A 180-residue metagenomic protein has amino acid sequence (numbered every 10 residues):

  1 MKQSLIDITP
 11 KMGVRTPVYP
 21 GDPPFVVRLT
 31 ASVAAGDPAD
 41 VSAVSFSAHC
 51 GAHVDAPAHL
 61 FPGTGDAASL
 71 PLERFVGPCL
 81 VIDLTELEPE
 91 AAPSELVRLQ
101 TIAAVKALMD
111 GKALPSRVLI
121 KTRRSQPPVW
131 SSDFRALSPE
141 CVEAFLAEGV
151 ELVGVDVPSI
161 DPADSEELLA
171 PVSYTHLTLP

Functional and structural regions predicted by a protein language model:
M1-G36, E148: Generic N-terminal segment detector
I8, H53, I82, V118 (+1 more regions): Divalent metal-coordination and catalytic microenvironments
V44-F61, V157: Histidine-centered catalytic micro-motifs
P57, Q126-P127, S159-E166: Active-site environment of divalent metal-dependent phosphoester hydrolases
F61-P78: Structural signature of FAD isoalloxazine-binding scaffolds in flavoprotein oxidoreductases
D83-P127, D133-L137: Glycine- and Gly-Pro-enriched alpha-helical subdomains that act as flexible, kink-prone "lid/hinge" or packing modules
F134-E140, E167-A170: Charged helix-capping and loop-helix junction motifs
T175-P180: Conserved small/polar residues in nucleotide/adenosyl-binding loops
